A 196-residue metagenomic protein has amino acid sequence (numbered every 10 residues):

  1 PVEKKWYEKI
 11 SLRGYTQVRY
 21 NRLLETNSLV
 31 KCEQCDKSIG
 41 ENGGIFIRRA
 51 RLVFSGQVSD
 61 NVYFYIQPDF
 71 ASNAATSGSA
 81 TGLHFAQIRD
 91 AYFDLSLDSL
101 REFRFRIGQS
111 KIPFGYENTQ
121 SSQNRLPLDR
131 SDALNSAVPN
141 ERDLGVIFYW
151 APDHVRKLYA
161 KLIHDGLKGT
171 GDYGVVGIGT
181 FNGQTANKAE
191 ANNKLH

Functional and structural regions predicted by a protein language model:
E3-G183, A191-L195: Outer membrane beta-barrel
